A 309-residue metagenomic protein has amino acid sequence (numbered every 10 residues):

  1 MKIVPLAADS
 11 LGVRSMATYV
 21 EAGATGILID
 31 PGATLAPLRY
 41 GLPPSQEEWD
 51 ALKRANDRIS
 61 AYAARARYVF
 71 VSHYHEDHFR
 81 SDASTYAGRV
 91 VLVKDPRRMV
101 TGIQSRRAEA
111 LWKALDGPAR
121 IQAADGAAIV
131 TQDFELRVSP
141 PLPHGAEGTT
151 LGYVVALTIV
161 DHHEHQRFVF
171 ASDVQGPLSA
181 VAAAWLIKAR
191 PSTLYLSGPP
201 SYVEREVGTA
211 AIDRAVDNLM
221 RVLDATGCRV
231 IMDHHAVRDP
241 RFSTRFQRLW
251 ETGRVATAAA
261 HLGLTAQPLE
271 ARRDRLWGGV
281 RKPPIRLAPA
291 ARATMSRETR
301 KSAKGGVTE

Functional and structural regions predicted by a protein language model:
M1-A64, E109-V181, P268-E309: Core dinuclear metal-dependent hydrolase active-site scaffold
V13, Y74-R80, R98-T101, Q175-V181 (+2 more regions): Active-site environment of divalent metal-dependent phosphoester hydrolases
T25-G26, Y86-V91, A225-V230: A short helix->loop->beta-strand "cap" motif at the edges of active sites that frequently abuts
L28-G32, A66-D77, L92-K94, V169-V174 (+3 more regions): Active-site neighborhood of phospho(di)ester-bond hydrolases with catalytic His/Asp-centered motifs
P43-K94, A184, K188-Y195, Y202-V203: Active-site metal-binding motif and surrounding structural segment of the metallo-beta-lactamase
S81-D95, A128, R245-H261: Short, electropositive alpha-helical surface patch
I103-L115, F242-G253: Short, aromatic/basic amphipathic alpha-helical patches
A211-E309: Binuclear metal-ion centers of metallo-dependent hydrolases, dominated by the metallo-beta-lactamase
